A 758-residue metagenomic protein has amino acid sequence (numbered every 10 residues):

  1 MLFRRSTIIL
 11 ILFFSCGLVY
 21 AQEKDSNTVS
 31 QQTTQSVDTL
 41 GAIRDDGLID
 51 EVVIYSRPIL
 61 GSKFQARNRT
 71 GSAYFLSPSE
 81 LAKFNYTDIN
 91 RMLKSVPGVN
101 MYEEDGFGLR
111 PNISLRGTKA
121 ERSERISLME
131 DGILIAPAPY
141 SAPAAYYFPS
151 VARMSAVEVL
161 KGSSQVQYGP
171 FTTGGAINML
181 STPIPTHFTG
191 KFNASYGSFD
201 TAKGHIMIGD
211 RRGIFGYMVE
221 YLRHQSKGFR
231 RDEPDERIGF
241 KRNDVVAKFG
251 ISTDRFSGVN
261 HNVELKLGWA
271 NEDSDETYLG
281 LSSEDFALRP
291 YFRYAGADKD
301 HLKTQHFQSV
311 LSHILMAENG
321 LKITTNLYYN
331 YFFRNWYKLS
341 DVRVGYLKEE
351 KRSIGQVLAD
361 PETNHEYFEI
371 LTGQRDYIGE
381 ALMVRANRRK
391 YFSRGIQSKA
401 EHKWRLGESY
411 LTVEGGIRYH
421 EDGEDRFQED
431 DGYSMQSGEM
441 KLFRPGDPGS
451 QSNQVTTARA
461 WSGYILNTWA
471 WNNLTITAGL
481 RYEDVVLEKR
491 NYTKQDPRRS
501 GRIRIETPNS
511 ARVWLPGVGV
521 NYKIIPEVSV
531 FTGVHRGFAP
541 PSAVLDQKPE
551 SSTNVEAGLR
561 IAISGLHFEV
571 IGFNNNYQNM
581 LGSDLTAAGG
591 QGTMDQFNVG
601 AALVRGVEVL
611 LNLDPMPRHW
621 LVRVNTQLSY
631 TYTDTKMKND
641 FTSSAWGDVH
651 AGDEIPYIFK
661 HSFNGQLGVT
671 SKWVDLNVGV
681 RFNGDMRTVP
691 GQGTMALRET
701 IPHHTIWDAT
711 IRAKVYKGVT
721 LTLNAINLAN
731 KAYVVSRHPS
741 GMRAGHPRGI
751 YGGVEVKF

Functional and structural regions predicted by a protein language model:
S36-V37, L48-F84, L109-N112: N-terminal periplasmic "start-of-domain" segments of outer-membrane beta-barrel proteins
Q65, N90-P137: Extracytoplasmic beta-strand/coil segments of soluble accessory domains associated with Gram-negative outer-membrane
I133-K161: Short acidic/polar hinge/loop motifs at secondary-structure boundaries that mediate gating or recognition
T189, Y196-Q225, E233-T277, H301-Q305 (+2 more regions): Transmembrane beta-barrel wall of Gram-negative outer-membrane proteins
K322-S340, K523, S529-G533, P549-M616 (+2 more regions): Membrane-embedded beta-barrel scaffold of Gram-negative outer-membrane proteins
L406-G407, A470, D595-G691, A729: Gram-negative outer-membrane beta-barrel transporters
Y410-I525: Signature of Gram-negative outer-membrane beta-barrel scaffolds
Q578, M616, R623-T626, F682-G691 (+1 more regions): C-terminal beta-signal and adjacent terminal beta-strands/loops of Gram-negative outer-membrane beta-barrel proteins
